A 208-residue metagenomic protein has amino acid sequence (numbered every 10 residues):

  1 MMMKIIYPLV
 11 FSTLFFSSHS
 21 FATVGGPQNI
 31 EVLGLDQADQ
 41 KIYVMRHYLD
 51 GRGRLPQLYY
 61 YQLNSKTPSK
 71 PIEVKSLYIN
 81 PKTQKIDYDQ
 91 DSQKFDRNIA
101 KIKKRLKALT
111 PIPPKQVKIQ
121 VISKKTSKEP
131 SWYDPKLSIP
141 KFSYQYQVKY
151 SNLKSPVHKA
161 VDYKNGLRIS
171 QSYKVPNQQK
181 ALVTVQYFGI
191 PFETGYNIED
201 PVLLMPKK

Functional and structural regions predicted by a protein language model:
M3-V10: Sec-dependent signal peptide recognition, specifically the positively charged N-region followed immediately by
S17-H19: N-terminal signal peptide c-region/cleavage motif recognized by signal peptidases
A22-R52, Q57-S65, L77-I79: Short N-terminal edge-element motif at the start of the domain
N29-L35, N80-D91, G166-P176: Conserved beta-propeller blade repeats
D39-H47, Q120-K136, Q179-I190: Short beta-strand elements that form the blades of beta-propeller/WD-repeat-like and other beta-sheet-rich scaffold
R54-I139: Structured domain cores in non-transmembrane regions
F142-K208: Glycine-rich, aromatic-bearing surface loops/beta-hairpins
